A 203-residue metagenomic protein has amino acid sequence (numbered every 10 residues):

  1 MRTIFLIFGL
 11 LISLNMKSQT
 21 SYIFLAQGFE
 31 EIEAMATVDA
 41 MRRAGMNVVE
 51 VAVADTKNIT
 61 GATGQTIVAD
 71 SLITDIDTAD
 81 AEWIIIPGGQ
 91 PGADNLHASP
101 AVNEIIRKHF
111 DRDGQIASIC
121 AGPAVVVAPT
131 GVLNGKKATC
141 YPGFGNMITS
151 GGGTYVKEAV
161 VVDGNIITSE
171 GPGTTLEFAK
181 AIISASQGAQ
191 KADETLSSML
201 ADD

Functional and structural regions predicted by a protein language model:
M1-I4: Positively charged n-region of N-terminal signal peptides that target proteins for export
L10: Nucleotide/phosphate-binding catalytic cleft detector across ATP-hydrolyzing and phosphate-transferring enzymes
M16-G114, A124-P129, N134, G145-K157 (+1 more regions): Extended, subdomain-level signal for the structured scaffold at the beginning of enzyme domains
I119-G122: Short, thiol/selenol-centered motifs that function as redox-active sites or metal-ligating centers
Y141-P142: Conserved GH/AH loop at the N-terminal boundary of individual WD40 repeats
V162: Cytochrome P450 catalytic-domain "roof"
